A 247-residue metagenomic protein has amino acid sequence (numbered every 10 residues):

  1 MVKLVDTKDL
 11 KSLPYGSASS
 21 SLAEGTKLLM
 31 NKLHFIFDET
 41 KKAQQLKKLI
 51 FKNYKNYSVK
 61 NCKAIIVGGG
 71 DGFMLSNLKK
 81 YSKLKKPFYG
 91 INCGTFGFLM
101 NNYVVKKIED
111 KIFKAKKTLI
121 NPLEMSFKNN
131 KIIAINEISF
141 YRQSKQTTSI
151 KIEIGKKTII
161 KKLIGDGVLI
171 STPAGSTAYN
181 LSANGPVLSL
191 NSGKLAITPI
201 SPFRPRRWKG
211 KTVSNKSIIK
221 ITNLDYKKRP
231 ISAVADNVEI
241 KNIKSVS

Functional and structural regions predicted by a protein language model:
M1-L4, L29: N-terminal, intrinsically disordered charge-dense segments
K3, G16-L22: Short, positively charged low-complexity motifs
L29-G68, F73-L84, Y103-T118, S126-I132: ATP/NTP phosphate-donor binding region
G70-F73, G94-F96, A174-T177: Short glycine-rich anion-binding loops that position phosphate/pyrophosphate groups of nucleotides and phosphorylated
S76, Y81-C93, F98: Gly/Ser-rich helix-loop-strand patches that form or flank binding pockets for ribonucleotide-derived cofactors
T95-G167: Catalytic core of DAGKc-family lipid kinases
I132, F140, K145, G155-I160 (+1 more regions): ATP/nucleoside-binding phosphotransfer catalytic cores, i.e., glycine-rich phosphate-binding loops
I170-R206: Gly/Ser/Thr-rich active-site loops/lids in small-molecule metabolic enzymes that frequently grip phosphoryl groups
